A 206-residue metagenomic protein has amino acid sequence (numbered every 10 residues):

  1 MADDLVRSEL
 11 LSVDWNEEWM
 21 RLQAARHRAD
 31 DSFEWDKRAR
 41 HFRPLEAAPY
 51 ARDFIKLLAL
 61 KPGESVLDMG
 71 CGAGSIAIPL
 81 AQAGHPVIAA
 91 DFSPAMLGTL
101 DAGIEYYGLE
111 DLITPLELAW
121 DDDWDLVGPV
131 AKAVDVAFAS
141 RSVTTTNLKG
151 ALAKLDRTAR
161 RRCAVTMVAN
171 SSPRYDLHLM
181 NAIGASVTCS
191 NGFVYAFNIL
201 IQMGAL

Functional and structural regions predicted by a protein language model:
A2-A59: Conserved class I S-adenosyl-L-methionine
G63-G72: Conserved class I S-adenosyl-L-methionine
A73-H85: Conserved SAM-binding loop of SAM-dependent methyltransferases across substrates and taxa, primarily the Class I
Q82-D123: Class I SAM-dependent methyltransferase SAM/SAH-binding core
V143-T158: A short, conserved alpha-helix within the catalytic core of class I
R160-N170: Conserved beta-strand signature within the Rossmann-like core of class I S-adenosyl-L-methionine
V168-S186: Short, glycine-/aromatic-enriched active-site segment of Class I SAM-dependent methyltransferases
T188-L206: Substrate-binding/catalytic lobe of Class I Rossmann-like enzymes that use SAM or dcSAM, i.e., the mid-to-C-terminal
